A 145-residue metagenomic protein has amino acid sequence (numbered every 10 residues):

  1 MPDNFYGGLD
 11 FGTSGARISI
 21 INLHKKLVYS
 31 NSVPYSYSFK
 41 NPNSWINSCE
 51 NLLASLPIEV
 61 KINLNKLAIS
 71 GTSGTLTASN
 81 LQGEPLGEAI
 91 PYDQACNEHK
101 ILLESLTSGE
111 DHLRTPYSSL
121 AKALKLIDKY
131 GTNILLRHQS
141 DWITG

Functional and structural regions predicted by a protein language model:
M1-E88, T132: N-terminal glycine/serine-rich phosphate-binding loop of ATP-dependent small-molecule kinases, especially carbohydrate
S55-G145: Glycine-rich phosphate-binding/catalytic subdomain of phosphoryl-transfer and nucleotide/sugar-phosphate-processing
